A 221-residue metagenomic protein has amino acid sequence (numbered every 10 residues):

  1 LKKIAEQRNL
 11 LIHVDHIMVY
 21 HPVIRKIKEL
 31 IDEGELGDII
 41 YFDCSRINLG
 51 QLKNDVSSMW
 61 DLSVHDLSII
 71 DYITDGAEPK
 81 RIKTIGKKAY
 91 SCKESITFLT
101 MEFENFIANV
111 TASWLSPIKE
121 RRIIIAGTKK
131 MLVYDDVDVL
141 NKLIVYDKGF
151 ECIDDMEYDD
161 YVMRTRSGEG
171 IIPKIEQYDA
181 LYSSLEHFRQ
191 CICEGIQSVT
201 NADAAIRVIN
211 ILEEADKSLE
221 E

Functional and structural regions predicted by a protein language model:
L1-K53: A contiguous active-site-proximal alpha/beta segment in oxidoreductase catalytic domains
Q7, L11, P173, A180-E221: C-terminal helix-rich "cap/oligomerization" subdomain common to oxidoreductases
H16, Y20-I24, L62-D66, L181: Conserved donor sugar-nucleotide recognition element shared by glycan-biosynthetic enzymes
K26-E29, S68-I69, F98, H187 (+1 more regions): Alpha-helical elements of Rossmann-like donor-binding domains used by nucleotide-donor carbohydrate transfer enzymes
I40-D43, K83, I124, I144: Residues embedded in well-ordered beta-strands within globular domains across many folds
L49-I118, I124, V137-D138, D203-I206: Rossmann-like dinucleotide-binding domain that binds NAD(P)(H)
A89, I107-S183: NAD(P)-dinucleotide binding in Rossmann-like oxidoreductases
